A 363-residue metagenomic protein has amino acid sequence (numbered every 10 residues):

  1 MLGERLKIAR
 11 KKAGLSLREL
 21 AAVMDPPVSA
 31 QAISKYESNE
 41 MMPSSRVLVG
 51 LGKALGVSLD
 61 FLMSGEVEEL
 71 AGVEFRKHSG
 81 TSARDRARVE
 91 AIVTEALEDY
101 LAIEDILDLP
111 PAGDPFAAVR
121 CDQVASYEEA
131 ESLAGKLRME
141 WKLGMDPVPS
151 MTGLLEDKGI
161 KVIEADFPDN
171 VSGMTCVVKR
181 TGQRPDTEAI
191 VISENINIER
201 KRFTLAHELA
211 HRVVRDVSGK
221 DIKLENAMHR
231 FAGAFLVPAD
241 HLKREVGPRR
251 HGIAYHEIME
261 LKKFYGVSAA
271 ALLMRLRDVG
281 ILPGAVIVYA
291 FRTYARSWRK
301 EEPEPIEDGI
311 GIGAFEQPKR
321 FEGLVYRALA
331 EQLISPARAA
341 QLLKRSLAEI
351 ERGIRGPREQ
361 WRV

Functional and structural regions predicted by a protein language model:
M1-V363: Active-site hotspot residues in diverse enzymes, especially metal/ion-binding acidic/histidine motifs
